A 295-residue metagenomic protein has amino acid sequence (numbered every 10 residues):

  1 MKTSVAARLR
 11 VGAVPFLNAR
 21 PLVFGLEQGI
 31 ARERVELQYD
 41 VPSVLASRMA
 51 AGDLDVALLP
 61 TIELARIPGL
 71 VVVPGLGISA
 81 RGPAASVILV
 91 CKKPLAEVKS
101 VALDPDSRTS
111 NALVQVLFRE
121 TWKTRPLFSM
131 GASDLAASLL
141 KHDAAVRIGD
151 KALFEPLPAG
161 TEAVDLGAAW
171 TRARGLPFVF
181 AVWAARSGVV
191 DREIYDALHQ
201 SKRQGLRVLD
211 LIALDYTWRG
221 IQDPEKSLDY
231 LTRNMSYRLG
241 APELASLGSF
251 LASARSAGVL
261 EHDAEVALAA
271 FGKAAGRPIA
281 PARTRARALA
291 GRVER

Functional and structural regions predicted by a protein language model:
L17-N18, V41-P42, D53-A65, L76 (+1 more regions): Beta->alpha turn/N-cap motifs
G25, V87-L95, S100, F178-R192: A bilobed periplasmic-binding-protein/Venus flytrap-type ligand-binding module shared by bacterial periplasmic
E36-S47, T124-K141: Short helix-initiation/N-cap motifs at beta->coil->alpha
A50-L59, K123-R125, L140-R147: Alpha-to-beta junction loops
L76-L135, A163, A169-T171: A conserved helix-loop-strand patch within extracytoplasmic ligand-binding domains of the periplasmic binding
S79-V87, L157-S187, E261-P281: Periplasmic-binding protein-like
M130-Y216: Pocket-lining segment of extracytoplasmic ligand-binding domains
V189-A257: Secondary-structure end/capping motifs
